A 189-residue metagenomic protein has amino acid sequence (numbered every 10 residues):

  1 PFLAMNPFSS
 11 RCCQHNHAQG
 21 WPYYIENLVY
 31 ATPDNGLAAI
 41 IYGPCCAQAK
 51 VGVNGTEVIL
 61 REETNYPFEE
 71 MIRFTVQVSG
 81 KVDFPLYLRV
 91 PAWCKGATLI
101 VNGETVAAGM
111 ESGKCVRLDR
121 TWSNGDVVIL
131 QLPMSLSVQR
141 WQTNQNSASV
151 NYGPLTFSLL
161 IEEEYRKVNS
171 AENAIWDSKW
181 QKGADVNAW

Functional and structural regions predicted by a protein language model:
P1-T75, E111, R120, Q131-W189: C-terminal beta-rich recognition modules with glycine/proline-rich loops and embedded aromatic residues
F74-V82: Extracellular and analogous surface-interaction loops
G80, S123-N124: Surface-exposed loops/turns
K81-N102: Beta-strand-rich binding/interaction modules
L99-V106, G153: Short strand-turn-strand beta-turns centered on an Asx-Gly dipeptide
C115-R117: Short, surface-exposed beta-strand/beta-hairpin micro-motifs centered on an aromatic residue
